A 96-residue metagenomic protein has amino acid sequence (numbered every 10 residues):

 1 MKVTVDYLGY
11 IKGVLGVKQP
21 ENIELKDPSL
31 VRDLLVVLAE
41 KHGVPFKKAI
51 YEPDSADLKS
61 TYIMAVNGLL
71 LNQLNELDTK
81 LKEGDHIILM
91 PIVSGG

Functional and structural regions predicted by a protein language model:
M1-G95: Ubiquitin-like/PB1-type beta-grasp interaction modules and other compact soluble beta-rich domains
